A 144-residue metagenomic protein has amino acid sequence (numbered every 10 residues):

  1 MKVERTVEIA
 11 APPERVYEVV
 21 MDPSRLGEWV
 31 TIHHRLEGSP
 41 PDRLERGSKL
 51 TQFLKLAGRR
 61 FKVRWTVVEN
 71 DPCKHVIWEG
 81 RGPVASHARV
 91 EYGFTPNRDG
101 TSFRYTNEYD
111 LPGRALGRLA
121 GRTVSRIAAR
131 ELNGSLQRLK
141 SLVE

Functional and structural regions predicted by a protein language model:
M1-E45, R138: Hydrophobic ligand-binding cavity/cleft-lining segments
K2-E4, R60-R64, S86-V90: Short, surface-exposed coil-to-beta transition loops
T6-A10, E37, F53, T66 (+2 more regions): Generic structural detector for well-ordered beta-strands
P13-E14, P41-L44, V68-C73, G93-S102 (+1 more regions): A short, structured loop/turn motif at beta-sheet edges
S48-K55, V76-P83: Short beta-strand segments that buttress and anchor functional surface loops
K55-F61, L111-A115: Short, cysteine-centered beta-strand-loop-beta hairpins and adjacent loop/turn segments enriched in charged/polar
E79-G134: Beta-strand/loop substructures that line and gate deep hydrophobic ligand-binding cavities in soluble
